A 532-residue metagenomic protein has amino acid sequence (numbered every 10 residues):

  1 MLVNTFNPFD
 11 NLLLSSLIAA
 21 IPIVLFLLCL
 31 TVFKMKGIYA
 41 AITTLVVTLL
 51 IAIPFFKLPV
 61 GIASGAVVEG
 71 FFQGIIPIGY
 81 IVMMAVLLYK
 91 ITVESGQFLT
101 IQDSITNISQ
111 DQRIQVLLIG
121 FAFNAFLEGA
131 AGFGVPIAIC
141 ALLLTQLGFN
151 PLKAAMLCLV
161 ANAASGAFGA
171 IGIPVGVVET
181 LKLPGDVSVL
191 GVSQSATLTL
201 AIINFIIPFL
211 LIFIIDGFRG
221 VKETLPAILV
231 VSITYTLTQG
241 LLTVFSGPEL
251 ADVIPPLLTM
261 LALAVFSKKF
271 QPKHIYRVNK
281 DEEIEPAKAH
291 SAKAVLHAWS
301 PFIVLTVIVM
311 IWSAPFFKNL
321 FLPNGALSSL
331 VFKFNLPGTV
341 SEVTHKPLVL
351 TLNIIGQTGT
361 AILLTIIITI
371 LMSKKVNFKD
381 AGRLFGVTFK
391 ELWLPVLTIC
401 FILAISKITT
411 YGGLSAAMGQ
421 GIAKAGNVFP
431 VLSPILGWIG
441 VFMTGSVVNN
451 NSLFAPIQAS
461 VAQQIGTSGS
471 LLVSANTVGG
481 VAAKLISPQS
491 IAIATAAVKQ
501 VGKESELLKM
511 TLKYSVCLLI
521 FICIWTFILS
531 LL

Functional and structural regions predicted by a protein language model:
T5-S15, K34-A40, S64-I76, L190-L198 (+4 more regions): Interfacial loop-to-helix junctions that mark the boundaries of transmembrane helices in multi-pass membrane
N7-I21, G74-I78, A131-P136, L190-F205 (+3 more regions): Structural signature of hydrophobic alpha-helical transmembrane segments
N11-S15, F26-I62, M84-S95, F266-H274 (+3 more regions): Structural signal for alpha-helical transmembrane segments and their membrane-water exit/capping regions in multi-pass
S64-L147, M156, K375-S460: Membrane-embedded alpha-helical segments and adjacent helix-loop junctions characteristic of multi-pass solute
V93-F98, Q110-D111, L144-K153, L181-V189 (+5 more regions): Juxtamembrane helix-boundary/capping and inter-helix hinge elements in multi-pass membrane proteins
R113-A125, P151-A164, S188-P208, T398-F401 (+2 more regions): Alpha-helical transmembrane segments of multi-pass membrane proteins
A167-D281, V478-L532: Juxtamembrane and boundary regions of transmembrane helices in multi-pass small-molecule transporters and channels
E282-G440: Transmembrane helical segments that form the transport core of multi-pass membrane transport proteins
